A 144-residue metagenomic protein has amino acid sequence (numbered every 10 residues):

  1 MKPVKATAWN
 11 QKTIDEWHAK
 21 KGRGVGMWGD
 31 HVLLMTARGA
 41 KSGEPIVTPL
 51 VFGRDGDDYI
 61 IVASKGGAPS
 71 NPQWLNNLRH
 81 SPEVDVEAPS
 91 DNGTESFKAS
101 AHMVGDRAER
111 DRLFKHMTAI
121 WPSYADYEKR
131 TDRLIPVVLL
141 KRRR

Functional and structural regions predicted by a protein language model:
M1-G29: Extreme N-terminal tail/first-helix region
G22-G24, K41, Y124-E128: Short helix-to-loop capping/linker segments positioned immediately adjacent to catalytic or ligand/cofactor-binding
G24-V25, V51, N76: Short secondary-structure boundary/capping segments
G29-G66: Short beta-strand segments
V32, L134-V137: Short hydrophobic/aromatic beta-strand or adjacent loop that forms the aromatic wall/cage of a ligand/substrate-binding
M35, V138-R143: Short beta-strand element of the conserved SAM-dependent methyltransferase core
K65-Y124, R130-L134, R142-R144: Short, structured beta-strand-loop surface elements
